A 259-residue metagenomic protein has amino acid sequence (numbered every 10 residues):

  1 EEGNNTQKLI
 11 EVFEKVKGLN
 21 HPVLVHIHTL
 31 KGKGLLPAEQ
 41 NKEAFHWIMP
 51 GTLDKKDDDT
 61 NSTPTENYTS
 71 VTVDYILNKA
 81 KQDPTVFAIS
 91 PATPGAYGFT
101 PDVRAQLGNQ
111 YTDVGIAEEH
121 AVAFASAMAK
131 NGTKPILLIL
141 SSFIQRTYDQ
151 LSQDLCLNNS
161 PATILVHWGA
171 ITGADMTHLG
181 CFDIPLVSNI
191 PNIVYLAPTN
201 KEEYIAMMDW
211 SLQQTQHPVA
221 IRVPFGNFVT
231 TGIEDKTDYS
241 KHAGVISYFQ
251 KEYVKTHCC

Functional and structural regions predicted by a protein language model:
E1-V12, G18-R222, G226-V229, S240-K241: Thiamine diphosphate
G232-E234: C-terminal, non-catalytic macromolecule-binding modules
D238-K255: A glycine- and small/hydrophobic-rich beta-loop-beta segment that serves as a flexible "lid/hinge" or phosphate-binding
C258-C259: Glycine-rich phosphate/diphosphate-binding loop of Rossmann-like nucleotide-binding domains
